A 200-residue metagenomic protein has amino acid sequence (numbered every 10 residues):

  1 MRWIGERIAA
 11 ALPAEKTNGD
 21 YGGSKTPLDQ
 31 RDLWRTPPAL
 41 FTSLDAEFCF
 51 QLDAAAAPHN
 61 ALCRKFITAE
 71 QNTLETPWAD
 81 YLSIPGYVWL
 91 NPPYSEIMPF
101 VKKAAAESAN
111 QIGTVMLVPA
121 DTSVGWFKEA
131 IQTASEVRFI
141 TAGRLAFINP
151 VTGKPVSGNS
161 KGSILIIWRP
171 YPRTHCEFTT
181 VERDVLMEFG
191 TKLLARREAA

Functional and structural regions predicted by a protein language model:
M1-A200: Class I S-adenosyl-L-methionine-dependent methyltransferase catalytic core
